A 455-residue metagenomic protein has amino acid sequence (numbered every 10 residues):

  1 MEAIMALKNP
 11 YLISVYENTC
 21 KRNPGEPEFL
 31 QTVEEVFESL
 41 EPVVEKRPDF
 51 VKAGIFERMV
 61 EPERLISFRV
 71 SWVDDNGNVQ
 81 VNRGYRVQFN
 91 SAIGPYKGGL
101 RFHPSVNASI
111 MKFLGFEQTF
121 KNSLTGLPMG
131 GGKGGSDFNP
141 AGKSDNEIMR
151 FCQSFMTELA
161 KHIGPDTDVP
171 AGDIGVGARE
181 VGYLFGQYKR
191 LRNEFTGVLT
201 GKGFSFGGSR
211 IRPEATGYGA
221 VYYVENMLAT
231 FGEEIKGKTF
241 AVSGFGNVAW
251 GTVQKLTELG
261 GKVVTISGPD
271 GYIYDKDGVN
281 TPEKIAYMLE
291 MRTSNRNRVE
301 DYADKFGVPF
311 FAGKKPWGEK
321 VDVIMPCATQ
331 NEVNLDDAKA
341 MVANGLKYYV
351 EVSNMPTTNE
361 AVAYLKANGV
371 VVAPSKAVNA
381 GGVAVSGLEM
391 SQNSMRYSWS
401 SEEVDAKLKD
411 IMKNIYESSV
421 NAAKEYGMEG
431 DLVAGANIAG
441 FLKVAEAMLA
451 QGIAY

Functional and structural regions predicted by a protein language model:
I4-T32, M227-L228, V342-Y455: Adenosine-phosphate binding glycine-rich loop
P27-L30, P48-A53, G126, I163-G172 (+4 more regions): Flexible, glycine/charged-enriched surface loops at secondary-structure junctions
D49-N78: Structured beta-strand/loop patches that form or line metal/cofactor-binding pockets in enzymes
H103, N122-K236: Glycine/serine-rich phosphate-binding loop and adjoining beta1-alpha1 elements at the start of nucleotide-handling
T167-A171, E194-L199, T265-G268, F310 (+4 more regions): General beta-strand structural signal in soluble alpha/beta enzymes
T200-G203, G208-K320: Glycine-rich phosphate/diphosphate-binding loop of Rossmann-like nucleotide-binding domains
G271-V372, A377: Rossmann-like adenosine-cofactor binding region
